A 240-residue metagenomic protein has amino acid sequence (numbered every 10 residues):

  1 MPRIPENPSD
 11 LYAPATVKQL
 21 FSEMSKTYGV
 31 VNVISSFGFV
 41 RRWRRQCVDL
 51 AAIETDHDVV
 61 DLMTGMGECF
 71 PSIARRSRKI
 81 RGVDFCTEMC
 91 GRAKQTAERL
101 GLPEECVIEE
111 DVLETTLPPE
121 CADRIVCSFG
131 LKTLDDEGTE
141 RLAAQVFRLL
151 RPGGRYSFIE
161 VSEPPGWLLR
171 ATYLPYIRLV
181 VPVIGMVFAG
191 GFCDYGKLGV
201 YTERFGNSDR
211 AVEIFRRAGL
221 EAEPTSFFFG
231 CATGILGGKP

Functional and structural regions predicted by a protein language model:
M1-T27: N-terminal, positively charged/glycine-rich alpha-helical extensions of SAM-dependent methyltransferases
A15, I159-I214: C-terminal alpha-helical "lid/dimerization" subdomain adjacent to the S-adenosyl-L-methionine
F37-H57: Conserved alpha-helix/loop element of class I SAM-dependent methyltransferases that forms part of the SAM/SAH-binding
V60-E114: Class I SAM-dependent methyltransferase SAM/SAH-binding core
L113-I125: A short acidic, Gly/Pro-enriched loop at the edge of an enzyme's catalytic core that lines a small-molecule cofactor
R124-E137: A short SAM/SAH-binding and catalytic strip from SAM-dependent methyltransferases
E140-P152: A short glycine-rich, Lys/Arg-flanked "PGG" loop and its adjoining helix->strand segment in the class I
A218-P240: Core SAM-dependent methyltransferase catalytic element
